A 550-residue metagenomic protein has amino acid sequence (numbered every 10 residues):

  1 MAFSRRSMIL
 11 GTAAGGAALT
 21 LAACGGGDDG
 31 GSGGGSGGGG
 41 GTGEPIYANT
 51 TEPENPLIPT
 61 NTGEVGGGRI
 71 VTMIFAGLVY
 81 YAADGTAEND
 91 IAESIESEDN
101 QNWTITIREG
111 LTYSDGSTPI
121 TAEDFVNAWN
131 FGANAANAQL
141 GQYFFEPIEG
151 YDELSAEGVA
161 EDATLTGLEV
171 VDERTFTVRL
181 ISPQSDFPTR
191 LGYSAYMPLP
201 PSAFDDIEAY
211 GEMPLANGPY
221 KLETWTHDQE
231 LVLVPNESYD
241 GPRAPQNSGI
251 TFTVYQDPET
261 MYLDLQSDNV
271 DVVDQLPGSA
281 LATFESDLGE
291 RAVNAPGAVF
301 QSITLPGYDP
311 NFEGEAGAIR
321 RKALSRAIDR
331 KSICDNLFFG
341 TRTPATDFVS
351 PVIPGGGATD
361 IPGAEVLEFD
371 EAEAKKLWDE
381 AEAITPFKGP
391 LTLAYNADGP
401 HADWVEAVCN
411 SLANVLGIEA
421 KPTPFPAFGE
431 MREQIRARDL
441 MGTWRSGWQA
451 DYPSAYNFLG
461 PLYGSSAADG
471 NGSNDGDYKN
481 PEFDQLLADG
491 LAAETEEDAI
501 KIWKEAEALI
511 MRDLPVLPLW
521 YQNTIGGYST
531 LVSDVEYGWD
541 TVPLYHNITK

Functional and structural regions predicted by a protein language model:
N49-D99, M213-L215, D540: N-terminal lobe/hinge region of extracytoplasmic solute-binding protein
S94-F144, T177, D264-S267, G314: Aromatic- and charge-enriched surface segment that lines or borders ligand/interaction sites
E96, T106, D124, A133 (+1 more regions): Surface-exposed binding/hinge segments that line and control ligand-binding clefts or catalytic entry sites
D162-A163, E169, E173-T175, R179-P245 (+1 more regions): Gly/Pro-rich hinge or "lid" segments in bacterial periplasmic/extracellular proteins
E169, C334, I418-M431, A437-D439 (+1 more regions): Extracytoplasmic/peripheral linker and loop segments enriched in polar/acidic and small residues with frequent Thr/Pro
A203-P214, S238-T283, A298: Ligand-site clamp/hinge motif
T343-E380, D398-D403: Structural transition elements
G526-K550: Long beta-strand-rich cores associated with HINT superfamily self-processing modules
